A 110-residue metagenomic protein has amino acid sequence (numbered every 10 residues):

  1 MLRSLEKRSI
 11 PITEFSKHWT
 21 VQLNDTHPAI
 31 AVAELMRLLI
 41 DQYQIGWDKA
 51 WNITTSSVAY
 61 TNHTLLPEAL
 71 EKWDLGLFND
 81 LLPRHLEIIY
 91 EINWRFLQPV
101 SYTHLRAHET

Functional and structural regions predicted by a protein language model:
M1, T26-P28, T64-L65, F96: Short, glycine-/Ser/Thr-/acidic-enriched flexible segments
M1-T20: Function-dense linear segments that define catalytic or interfacial modules in macromolecule-processing proteins
T20-Q22, W51: Structured core elements
Q22-E34, S57-T61: Core structural elements
M36-I40: Amphipathic alpha-helical segments within well-ordered protein domains
D41-Y90, W94: Extended, well-ordered alpha-helical scaffold/bundle regions in very large, multi-domain proteins
T103-T110: Conserved small/polar residues in nucleotide/adenosyl-binding loops
